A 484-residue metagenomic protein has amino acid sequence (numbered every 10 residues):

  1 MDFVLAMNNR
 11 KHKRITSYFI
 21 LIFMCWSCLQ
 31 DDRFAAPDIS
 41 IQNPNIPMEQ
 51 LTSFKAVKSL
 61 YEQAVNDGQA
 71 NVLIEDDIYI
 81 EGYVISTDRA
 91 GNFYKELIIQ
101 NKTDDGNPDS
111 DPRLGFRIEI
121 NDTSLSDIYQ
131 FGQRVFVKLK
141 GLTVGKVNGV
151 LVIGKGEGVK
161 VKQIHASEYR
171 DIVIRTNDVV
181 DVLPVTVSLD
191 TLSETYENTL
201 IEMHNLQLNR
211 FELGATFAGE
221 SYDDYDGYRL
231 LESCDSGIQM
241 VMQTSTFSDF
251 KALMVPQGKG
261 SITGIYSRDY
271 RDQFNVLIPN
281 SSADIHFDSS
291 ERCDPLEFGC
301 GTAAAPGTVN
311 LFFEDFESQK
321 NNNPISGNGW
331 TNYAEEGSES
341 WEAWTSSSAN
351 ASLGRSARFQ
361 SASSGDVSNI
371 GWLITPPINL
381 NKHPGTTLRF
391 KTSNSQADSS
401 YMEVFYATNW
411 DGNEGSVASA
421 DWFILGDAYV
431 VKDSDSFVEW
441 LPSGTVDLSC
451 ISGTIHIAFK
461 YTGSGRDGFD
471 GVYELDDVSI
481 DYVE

Functional and structural regions predicted by a protein language model:
M24-S27: C-terminal motif of bacterial Sec signal peptides marking the signal peptidase cleavage site
L29-Y94, I98-D105, P112-A304: OB-fold nucleic-acid-binding modules
D88-N92, R210-G214, D366, N381-P384 (+3 more regions): Extended, low-complexity, turn-rich repeat/linker tracts enriched in Gly/Pro/Ser/Thr and Asp/Glu that occur
L139, F316, T375, L380-S395 (+3 more regions): Extracellular beta-strand-rich recognition modules
D315-S361: Extracellular glycan-recognition surfaces and repeat-rich motifs
R358-G371, V431-E439: Extracellular beta-rich ligand/substrate-recognition surface
G365-H383, T387-R389, W440-T445, E474-L475: Short beta-strands within extracellular/lumenal beta-sheet-rich domains
Y429-E484: Terminal, low-complexity interaction segments
